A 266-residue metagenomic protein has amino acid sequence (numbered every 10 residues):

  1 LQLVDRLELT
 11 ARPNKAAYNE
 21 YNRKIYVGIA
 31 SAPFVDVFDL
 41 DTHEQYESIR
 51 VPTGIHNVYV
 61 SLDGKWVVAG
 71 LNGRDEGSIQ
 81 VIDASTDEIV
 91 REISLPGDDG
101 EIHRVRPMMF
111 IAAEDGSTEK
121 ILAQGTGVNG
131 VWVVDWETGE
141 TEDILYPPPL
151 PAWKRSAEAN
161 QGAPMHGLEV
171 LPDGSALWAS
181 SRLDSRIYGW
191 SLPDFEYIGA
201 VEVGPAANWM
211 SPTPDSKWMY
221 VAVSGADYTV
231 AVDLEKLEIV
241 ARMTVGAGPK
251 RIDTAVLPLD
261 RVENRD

Functional and structural regions predicted by a protein language model:
L1-D266: Predominantly soluble domains enriched in secretory-pathway, periplasmic, or organellar proteins
